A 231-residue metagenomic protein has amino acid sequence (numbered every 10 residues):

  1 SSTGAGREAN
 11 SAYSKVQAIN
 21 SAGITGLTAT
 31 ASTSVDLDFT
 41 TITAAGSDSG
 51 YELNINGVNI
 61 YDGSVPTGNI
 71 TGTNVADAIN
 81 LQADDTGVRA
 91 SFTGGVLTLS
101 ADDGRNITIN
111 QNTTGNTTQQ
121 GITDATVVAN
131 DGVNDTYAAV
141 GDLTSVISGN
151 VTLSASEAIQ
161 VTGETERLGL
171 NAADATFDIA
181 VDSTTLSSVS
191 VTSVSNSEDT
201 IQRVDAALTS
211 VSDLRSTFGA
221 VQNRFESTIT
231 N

Functional and structural regions predicted by a protein language model:
S1-N231: Primary detection of the long, small/polar-rich alpha-helical "axial" segments characteristic of bacterial flagellar
